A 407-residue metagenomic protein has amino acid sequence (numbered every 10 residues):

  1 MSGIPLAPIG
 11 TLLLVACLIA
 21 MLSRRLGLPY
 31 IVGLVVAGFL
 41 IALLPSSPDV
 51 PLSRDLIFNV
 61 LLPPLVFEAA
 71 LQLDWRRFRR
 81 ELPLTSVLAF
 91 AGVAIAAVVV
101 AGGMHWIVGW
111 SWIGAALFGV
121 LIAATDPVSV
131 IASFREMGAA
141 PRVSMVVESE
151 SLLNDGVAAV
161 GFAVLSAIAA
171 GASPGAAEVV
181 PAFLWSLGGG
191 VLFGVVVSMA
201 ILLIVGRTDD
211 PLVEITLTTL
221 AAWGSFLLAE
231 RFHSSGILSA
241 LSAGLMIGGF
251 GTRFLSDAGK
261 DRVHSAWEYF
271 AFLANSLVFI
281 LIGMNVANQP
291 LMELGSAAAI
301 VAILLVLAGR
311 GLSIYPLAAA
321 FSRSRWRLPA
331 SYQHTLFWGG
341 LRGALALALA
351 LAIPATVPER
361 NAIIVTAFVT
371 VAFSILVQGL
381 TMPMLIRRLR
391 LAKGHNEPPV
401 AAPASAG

Functional and structural regions predicted by a protein language model:
M1-G407: Transmembrane helical cores of multi-pass secondary ion antiporters/exchangers
